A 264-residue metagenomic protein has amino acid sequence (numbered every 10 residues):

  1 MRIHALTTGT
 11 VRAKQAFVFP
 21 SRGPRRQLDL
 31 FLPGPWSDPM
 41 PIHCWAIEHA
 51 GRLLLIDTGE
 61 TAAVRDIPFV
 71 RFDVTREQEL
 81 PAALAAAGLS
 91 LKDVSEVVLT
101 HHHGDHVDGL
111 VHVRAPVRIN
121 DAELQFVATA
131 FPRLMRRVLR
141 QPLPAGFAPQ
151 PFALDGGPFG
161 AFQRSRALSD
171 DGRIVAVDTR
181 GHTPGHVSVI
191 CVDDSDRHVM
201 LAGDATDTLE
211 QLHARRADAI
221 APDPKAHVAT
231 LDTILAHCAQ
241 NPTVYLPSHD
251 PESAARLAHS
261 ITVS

Functional and structural regions predicted by a protein language model:
M1-H4: Extreme N-terminal starter segment of soluble prokaryotic enzymes
T10-A13, R22, L209-R215, I261-S264: Acidic, His/Gly-rich catalytic cores of divalent-metal-dependent hydrolytic chemistry
T10-A82, A86, S188-A205: Conserved beta-strand hairpin/beta-sheet module of binuclear metal-dependent hydrolase folds, prominently
T61-V64, G156-F159, Q163-R180, P184-L257: Metallo-beta-lactamase
V70-I119: Active-site metal-binding motif and surrounding structural segment of the metallo-beta-lactamase
T75-D93, D121-V177, P224-P242: Metallo-beta-lactamase
V107-H112, G172, A254-S264: Short, electropositive alpha-helical surface patch
P116-D121, L201-G203: Short hydrophobic/aromatic-enriched beta-strand-loop microsegments
